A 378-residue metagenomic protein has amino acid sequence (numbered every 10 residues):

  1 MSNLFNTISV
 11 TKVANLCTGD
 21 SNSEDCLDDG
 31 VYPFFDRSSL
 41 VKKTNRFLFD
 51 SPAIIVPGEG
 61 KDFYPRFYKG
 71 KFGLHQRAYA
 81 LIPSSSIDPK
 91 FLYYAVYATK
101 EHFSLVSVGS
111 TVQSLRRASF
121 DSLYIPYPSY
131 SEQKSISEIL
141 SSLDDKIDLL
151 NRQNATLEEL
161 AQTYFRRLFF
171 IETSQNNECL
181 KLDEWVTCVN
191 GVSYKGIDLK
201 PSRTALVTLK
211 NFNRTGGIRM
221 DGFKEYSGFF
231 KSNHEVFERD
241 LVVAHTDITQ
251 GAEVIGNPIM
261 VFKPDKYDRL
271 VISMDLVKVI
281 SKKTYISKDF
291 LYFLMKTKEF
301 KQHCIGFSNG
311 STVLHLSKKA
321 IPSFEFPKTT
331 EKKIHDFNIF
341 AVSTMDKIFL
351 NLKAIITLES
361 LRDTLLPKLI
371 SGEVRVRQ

Functional and structural regions predicted by a protein language model:
M1-F35, S122-S193, S323, P327 (+1 more regions): Non-catalytic DNA-recognition/assembly elements of restriction-modification systems
T7-A53, P65-K69, G73-R77, D183-G196 (+2 more regions): Sequence-specific dsDNA recognition surfaces
I8-T11, S38, A118, L180 (+5 more regions): Structural detector for helix-capping/boundary residues
S23-V31, S107-G109, K195-S202, I305-S308: Short coil/turn segments at secondary-structure boundaries
G73-Y79, G109-S137, R269-V277, C304-H335: A short glycine-rich beta-alpha junction/loop motif
I87-S119, K282-I321, P327: Short, positively charged
V254-S273: Short, compositionally biased
